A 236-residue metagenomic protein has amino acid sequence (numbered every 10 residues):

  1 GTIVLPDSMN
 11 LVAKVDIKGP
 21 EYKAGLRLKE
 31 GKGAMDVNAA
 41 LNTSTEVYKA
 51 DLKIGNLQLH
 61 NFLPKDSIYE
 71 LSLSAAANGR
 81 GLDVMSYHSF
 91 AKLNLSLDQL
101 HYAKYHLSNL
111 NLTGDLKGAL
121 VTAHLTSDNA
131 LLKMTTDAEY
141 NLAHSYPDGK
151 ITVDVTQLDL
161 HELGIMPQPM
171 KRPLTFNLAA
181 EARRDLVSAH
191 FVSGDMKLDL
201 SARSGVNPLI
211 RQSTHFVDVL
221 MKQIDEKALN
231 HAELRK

Functional and structural regions predicted by a protein language model:
G1-K236: Interface amphipathic segments
